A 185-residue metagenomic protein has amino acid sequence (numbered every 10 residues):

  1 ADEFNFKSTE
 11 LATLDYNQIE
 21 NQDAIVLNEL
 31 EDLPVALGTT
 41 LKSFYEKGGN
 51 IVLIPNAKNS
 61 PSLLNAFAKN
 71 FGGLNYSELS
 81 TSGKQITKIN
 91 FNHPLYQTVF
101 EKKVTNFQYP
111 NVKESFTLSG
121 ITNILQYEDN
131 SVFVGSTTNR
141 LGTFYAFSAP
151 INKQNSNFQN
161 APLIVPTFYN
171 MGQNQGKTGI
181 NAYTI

Functional and structural regions predicted by a protein language model:
A1-I185: N-linked glycosylation sequons
